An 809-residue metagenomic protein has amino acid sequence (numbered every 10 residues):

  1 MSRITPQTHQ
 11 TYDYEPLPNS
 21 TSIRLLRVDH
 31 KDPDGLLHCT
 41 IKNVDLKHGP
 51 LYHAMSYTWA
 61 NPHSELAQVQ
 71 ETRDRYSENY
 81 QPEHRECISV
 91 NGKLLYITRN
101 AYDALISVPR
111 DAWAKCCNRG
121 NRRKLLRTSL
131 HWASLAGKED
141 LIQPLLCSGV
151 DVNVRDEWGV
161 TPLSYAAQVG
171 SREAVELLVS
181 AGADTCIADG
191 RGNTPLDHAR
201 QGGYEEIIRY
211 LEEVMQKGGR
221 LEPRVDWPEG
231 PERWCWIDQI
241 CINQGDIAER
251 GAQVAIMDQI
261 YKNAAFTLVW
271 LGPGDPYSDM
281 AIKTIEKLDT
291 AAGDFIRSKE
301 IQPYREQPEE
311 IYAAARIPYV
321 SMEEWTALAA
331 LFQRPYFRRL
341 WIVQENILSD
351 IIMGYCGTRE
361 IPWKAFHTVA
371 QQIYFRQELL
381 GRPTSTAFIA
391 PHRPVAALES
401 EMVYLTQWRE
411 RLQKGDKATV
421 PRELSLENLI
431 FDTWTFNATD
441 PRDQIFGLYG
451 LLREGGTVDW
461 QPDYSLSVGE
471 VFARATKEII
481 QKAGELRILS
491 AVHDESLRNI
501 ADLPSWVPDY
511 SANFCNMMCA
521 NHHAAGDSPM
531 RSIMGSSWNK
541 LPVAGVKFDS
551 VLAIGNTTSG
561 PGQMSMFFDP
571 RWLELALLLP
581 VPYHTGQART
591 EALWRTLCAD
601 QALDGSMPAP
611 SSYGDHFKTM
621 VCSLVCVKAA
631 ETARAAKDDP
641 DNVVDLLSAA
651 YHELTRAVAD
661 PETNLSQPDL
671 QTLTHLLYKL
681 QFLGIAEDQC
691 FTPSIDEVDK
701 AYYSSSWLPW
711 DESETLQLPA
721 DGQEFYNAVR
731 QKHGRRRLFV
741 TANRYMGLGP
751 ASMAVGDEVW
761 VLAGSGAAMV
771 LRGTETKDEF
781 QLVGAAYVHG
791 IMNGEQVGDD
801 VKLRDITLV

Functional and structural regions predicted by a protein language model:
S2-P50, E65-V69, N79-P82, W234 (+2 more regions): Acidic/Ser/Thr/Pro-rich low-complexity tail/linker regions in eukaryotic proteins
G35-C116, K124, H131-W132, V160 (+2 more regions): Chitinase-like catalytic core of GlcNAc-active glycosidases
R122-R123, D156, D189: Ankyrin repeat boundary/linker residues
W132-K138, Y165-S171, H198-Y204: Ankyrin repeat A-helix N-terminal signature
K138-L146, S171-V179, E205-E212: Ankyrin repeat structural motif
Q201-E222: Ankyrin-repeat-protein effector appendages
